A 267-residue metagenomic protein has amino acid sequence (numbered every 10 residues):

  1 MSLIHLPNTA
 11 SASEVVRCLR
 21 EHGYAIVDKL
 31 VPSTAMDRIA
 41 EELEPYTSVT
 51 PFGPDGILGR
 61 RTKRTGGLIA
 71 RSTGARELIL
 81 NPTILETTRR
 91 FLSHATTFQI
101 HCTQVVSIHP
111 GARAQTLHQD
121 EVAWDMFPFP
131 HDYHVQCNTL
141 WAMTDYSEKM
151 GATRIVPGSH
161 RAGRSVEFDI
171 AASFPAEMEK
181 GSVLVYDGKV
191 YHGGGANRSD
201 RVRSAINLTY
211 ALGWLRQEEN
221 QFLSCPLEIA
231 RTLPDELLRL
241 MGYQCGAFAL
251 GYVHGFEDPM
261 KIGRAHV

Functional and structural regions predicted by a protein language model:
M1-H22, V27-F127: Non-heme Fe(II)-dependent double-stranded beta-helix
V27, W141, L184-Y186: Short hydrophobic-aromatic micro-motifs
R64, R71, H101, V135-C137 (+3 more regions): Residues that flank catalytic or metal-binding motifs in active/ligand-binding sites
C102-V105, T139-W141, I206-Y210: A structural signal for short, well-ordered beta-strand segments
A112-E177, L215-C225: Catalytic core of non-heme Fe(II) oxygenases with the double-stranded beta-helix
A162-V185, G195-R264: Conserved double-stranded beta-helix
V190-H192: Short, charged beta-turn/beta-strand-edge "cap" motif at the junction between a beta-strand and an adjacent loop
